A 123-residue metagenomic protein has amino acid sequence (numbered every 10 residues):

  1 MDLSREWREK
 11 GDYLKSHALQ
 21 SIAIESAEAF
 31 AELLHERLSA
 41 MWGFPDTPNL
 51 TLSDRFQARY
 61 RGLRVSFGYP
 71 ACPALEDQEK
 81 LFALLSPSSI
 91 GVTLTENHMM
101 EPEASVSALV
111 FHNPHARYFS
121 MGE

Functional and structural regions predicted by a protein language model:
M1-E123: Extended, charged helical/alpha-beta scaffold domains that provide interaction surfaces
